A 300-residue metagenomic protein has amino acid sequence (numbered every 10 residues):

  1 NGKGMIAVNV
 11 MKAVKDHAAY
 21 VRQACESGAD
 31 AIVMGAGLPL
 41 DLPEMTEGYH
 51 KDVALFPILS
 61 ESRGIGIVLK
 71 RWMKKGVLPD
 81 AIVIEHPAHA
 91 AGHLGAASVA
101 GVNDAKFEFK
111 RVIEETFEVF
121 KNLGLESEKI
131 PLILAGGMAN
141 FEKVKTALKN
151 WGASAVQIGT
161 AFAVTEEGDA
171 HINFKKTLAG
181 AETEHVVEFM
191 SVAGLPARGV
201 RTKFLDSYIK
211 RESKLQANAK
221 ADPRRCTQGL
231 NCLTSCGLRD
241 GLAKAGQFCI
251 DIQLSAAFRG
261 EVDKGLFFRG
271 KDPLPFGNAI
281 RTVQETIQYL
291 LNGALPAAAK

Functional and structural regions predicted by a protein language model:
N1-E126: Active-site entrance/lid segments in N-terminal catalytic domains of soluble metabolic enzymes
K12, A135-G136: Residues that cap or flank secondary-structure elements
H89-F109, I113-K129, I133, A139-K300: Conserved active-site-proximal phosphate/metal-binding subdomains
